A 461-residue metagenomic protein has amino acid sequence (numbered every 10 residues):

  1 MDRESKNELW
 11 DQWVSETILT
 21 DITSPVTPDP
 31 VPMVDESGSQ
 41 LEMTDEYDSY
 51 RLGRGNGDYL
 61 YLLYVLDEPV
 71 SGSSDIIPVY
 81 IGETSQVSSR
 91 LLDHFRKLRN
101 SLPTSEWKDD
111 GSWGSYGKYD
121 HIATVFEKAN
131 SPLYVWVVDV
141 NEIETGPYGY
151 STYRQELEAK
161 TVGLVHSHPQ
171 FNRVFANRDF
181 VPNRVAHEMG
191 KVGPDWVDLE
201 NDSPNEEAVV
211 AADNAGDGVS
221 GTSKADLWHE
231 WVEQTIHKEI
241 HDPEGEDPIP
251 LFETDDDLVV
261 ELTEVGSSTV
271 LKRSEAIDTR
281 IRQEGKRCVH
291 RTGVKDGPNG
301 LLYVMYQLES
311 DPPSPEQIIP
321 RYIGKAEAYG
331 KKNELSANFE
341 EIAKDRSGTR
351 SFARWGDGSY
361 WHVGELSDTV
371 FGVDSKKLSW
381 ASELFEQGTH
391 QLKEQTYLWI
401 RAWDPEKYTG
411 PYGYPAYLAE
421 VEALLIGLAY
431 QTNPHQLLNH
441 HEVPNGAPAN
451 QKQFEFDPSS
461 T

Functional and structural regions predicted by a protein language model:
M1-V79, T84-R321, K325-T461: Boundary/linker segments flanking structured domains
